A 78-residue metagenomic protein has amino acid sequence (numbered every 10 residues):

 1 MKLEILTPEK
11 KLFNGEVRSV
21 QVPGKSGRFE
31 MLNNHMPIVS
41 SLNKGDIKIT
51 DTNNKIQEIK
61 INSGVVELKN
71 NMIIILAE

Functional and structural regions predicted by a protein language model:
K2-E78: Compact, glycine-rich, soluble single-domain proteins
